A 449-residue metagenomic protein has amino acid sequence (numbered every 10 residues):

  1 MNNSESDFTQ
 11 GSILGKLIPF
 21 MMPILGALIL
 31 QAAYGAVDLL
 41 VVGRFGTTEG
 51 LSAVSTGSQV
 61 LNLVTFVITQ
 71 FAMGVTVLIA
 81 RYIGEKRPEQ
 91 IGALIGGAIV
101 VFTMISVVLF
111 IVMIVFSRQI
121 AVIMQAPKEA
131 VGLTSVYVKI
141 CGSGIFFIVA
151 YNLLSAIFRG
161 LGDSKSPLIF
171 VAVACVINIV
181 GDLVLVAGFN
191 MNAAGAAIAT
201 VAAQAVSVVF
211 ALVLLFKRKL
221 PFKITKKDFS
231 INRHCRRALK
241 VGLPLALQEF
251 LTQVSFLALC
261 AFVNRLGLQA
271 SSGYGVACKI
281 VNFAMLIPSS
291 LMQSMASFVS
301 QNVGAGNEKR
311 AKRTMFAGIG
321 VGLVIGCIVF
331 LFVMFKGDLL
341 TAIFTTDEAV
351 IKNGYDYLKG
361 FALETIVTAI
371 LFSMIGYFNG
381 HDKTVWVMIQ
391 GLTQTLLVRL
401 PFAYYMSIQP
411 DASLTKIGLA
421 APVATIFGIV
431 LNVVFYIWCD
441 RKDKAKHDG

Functional and structural regions predicted by a protein language model:
M1-M21, I79-F146, G188-L243, V299-E364 (+1 more regions): Short alpha-helical transmembrane segments in multi-pass integral membrane proteins
F8-L40, R44-F45, Q59-M73, L78 (+7 more regions): N-terminal transmembrane alpha-helices
P19-D38, I140, A174, A203-S207 (+4 more regions): Transmembrane helical elements of multi-pass membrane transporters/channels
I24, L28, L40, V77 (+16 more regions): Transmembrane alpha-helix boundary and packing residues in multipass membrane permease domains and related
I29, A33-S52, A121-K128, V184-M191 (+4 more regions): Helix-terminus/linker motif at the lipid-water interface of multi-pass membrane proteins
L51-I111, I148-P167, G273-L331, F335-G337 (+1 more regions): Small-residue-rich hydrophobic transmembrane alpha-helices
L63-F66, N178-D182, S207-L212, F283-L286 (+3 more regions): Hydrophobic transmembrane alpha-helices of multi-pass small-molecule transporters
A72, C141-R159, P167-C175, A196-V209 (+5 more regions): Short runs within selected transmembrane alpha-helices of multi-pass transporters and secretion channels
